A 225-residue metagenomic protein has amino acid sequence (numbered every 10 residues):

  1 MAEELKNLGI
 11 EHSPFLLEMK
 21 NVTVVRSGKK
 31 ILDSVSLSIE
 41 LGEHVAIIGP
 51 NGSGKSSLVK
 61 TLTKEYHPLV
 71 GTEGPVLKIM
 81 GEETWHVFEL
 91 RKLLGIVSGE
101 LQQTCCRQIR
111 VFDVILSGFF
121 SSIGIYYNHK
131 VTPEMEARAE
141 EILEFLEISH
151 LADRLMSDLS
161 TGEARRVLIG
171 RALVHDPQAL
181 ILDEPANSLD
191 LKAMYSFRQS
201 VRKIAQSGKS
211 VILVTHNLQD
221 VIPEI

Functional and structural regions predicted by a protein language model:
L17, L32-S34: Conserved structural motif at the start of ABC-family nucleotide-binding domains
T63: Helix-to-loop junction immediately C-terminal to a conserved catalytic motif
L116, V131-L151: Conserved ABC ATPase "signature" region
L155-L159: Conserved ABC ATPase signature
D176: Conserved catalytic motifs of ABC-family nucleotide-binding domains
L180-E184: Catalytic Walker B motif of ABC-type/P-loop ATPase nucleotide-binding domains
T215-H216: H-loop/switch region of ABC-family ATPase nucleotide-binding domains
